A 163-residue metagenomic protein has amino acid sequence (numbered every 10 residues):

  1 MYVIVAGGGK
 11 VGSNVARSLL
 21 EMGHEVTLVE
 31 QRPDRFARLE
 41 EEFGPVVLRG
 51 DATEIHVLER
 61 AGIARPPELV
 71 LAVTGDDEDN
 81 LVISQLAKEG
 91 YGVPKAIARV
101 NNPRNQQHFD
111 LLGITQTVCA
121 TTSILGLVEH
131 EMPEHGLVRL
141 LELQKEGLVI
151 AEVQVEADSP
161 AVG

Functional and structural regions predicted by a protein language model:
M1-G163: Cytosolic regulatory regions of ion transport systems
